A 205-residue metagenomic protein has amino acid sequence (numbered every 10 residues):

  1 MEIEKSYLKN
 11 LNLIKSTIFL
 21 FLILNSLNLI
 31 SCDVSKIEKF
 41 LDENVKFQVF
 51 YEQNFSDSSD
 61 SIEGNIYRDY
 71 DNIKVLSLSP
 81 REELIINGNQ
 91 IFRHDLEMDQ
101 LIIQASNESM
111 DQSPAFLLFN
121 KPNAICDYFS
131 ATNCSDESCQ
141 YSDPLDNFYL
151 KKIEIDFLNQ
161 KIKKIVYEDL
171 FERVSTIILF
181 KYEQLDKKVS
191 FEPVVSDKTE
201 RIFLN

Functional and structural regions predicted by a protein language model:
M1-L13: N-terminal secretory signal peptides that target proteins for export/translocation
I3-E4, I23-I62, D69-D71, V194-N205: N-terminal leader/targeting segments and the immediate start of mature chains
N12-L20: Sec-dependent signal peptide recognition, specifically the positively charged N-region followed immediately by
C32-F55, S59, Q90, H94-L150: Flexible, processing/modification-adjacent segments and terminal tails in exported/periplasmic/extracellular proteins
Y51-Q53, I73-S79, S138-L145, K164-E168: Short beta-strand segments that buttress and anchor functional surface loops
S59-E63, S79-R81, N87-G88, F148-K152 (+2 more regions): Short, surface-exposed coil-to-beta transition loops
N65-P114, E172: An acidic-aromatic
T132-E137, L145-L150, L158-N205: Non-transmembrane domains of secretory- and envelope-associated proteins
